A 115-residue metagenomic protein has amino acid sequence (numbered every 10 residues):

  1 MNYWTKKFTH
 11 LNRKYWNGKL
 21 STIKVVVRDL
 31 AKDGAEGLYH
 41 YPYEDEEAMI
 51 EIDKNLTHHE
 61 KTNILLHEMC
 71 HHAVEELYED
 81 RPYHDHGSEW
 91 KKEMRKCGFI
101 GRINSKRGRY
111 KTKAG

Functional and structural regions predicted by a protein language model:
M1-E60, E76-G115: Metalloprotease/metallohydrolase-associated module, dominated by Zn2+-dependent proteases
N63-E76: Active-site recognition of the HExxH zinc-binding catalytic motif
